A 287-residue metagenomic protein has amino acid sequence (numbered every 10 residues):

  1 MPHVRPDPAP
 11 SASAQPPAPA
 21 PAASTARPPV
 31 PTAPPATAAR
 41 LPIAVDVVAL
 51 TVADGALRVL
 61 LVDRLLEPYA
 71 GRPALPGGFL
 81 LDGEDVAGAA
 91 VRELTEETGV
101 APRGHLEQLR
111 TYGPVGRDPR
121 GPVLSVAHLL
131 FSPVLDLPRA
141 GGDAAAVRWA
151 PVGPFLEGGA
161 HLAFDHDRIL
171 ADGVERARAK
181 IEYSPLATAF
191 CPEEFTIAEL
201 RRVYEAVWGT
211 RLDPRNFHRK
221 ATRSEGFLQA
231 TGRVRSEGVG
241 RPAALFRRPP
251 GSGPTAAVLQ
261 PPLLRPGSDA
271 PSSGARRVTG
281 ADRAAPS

Functional and structural regions predicted by a protein language model:
M1-P10, V52-V62, A87-T98, L245 (+2 more regions): Core subunits and conserved enzymes of cellular information-processing and envelope-translocation systems across
P2-S13, S24-D46: Acidic, metal-coordinating catalytic segment for phosphate/diphosphate chemistry, firing primarily on the Nudix
P6-A9, A127-L130, P138-I181, F190-A198 (+3 more regions): NUDIX/MutT-family hydrolases
P35-A74, A87: N-terminal strand-loop-strand
L41-V45, R58, A87-V91, T95-P154 (+3 more regions): Active-site segment of metal-dependent pyrophosphate-handling enzymes, primarily the Nudix hydrolase catalytic core
L75-G83, A189-F190: Short histidine-centered catalytic/ligand-binding loop motif
R202-R211: Short helix-coil junctions and helix-kink-helix linkers
A230-S287: Long, intrinsically disordered, low-complexity Ser/Thr/Pro-rich regulatory/activation regions of nuclear proteins
